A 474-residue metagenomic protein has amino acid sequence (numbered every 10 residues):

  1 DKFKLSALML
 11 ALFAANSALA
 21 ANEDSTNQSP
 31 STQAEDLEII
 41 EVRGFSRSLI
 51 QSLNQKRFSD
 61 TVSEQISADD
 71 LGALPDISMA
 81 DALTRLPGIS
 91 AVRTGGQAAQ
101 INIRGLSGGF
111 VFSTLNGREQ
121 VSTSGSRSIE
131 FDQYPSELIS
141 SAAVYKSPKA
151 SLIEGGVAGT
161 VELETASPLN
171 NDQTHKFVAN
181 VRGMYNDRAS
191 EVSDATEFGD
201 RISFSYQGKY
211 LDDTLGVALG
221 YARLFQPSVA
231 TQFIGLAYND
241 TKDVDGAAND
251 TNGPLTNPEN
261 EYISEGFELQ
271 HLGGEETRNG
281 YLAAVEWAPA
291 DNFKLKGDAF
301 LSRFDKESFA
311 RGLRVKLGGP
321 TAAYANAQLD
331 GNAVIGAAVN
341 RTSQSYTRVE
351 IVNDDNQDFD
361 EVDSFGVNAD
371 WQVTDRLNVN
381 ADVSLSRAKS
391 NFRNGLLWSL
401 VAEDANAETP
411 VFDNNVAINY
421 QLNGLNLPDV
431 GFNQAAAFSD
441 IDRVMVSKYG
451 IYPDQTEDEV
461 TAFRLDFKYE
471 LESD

Functional and structural regions predicted by a protein language model:
E41-G72, Q100, G108-V111, R118 (+1 more regions): N-terminal periplasmic "start-of-domain" segments of outer-membrane beta-barrel proteins
G44, F177-Y185, V217-R223, G297-R303 (+1 more regions): Transmembrane beta-barrel strands of outer-membrane/channel proteins
M79-A82, A99-N102, T114, E130 (+2 more regions): N-terminal periplasmic accessory domains that precede and gate Gram-negative outer-membrane beta-barrel machines
A80-E119, K146: Extracytoplasmic beta-strand/coil segments of soluble accessory domains associated with Gram-negative outer-membrane
V111, Q173-F177, D213-V217, D291-L295 (+2 more regions): Outer-envelope beta-barrel architecture signal
R118-K146, E197, F204: Short acidic/polar hinge/loop motifs at secondary-structure boundaries that mediate gating or recognition
D194-A322, A327, A337, Q357-V373: Transmembrane beta-barrel wall of Gram-negative outer-membrane proteins
F309-F359, S384-R464, D474: Surface-exposed, low-complexity loop segments enriched in small/polar and acidic residues
